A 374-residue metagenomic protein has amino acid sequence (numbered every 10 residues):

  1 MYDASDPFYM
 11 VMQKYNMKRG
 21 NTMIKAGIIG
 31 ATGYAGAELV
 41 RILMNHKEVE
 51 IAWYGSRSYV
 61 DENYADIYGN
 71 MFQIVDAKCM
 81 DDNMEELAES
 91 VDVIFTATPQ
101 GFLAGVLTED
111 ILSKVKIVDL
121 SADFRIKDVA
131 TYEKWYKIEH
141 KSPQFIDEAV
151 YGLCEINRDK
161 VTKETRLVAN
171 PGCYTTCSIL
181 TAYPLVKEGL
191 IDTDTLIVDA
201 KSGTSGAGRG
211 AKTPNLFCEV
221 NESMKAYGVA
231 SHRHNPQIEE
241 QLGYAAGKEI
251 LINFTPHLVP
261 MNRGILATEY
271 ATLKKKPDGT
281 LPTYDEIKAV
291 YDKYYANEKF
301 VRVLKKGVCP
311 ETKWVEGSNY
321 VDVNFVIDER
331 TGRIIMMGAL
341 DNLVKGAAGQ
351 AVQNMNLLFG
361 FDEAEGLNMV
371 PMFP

Functional and structural regions predicted by a protein language model:
Y2-E222, Y227-V229, V326-E329, V370-P374: N-terminal Rossmann-like NAD(P) cofactor-binding subdomain of oxidoreductases, focused on the glycine-rich
Y34, E148, T176-L180, V229-Q237 (+5 more regions): Conserved active-site and cofactor/substrate-binding residues in soluble primary-metabolism enzymes
V40, I179-V186, N235-E239, K288 (+3 more regions): Predominant activation on well-ordered alpha-helical scaffold segments within soluble catalytic domains
N45, Y244, L357-F361: Short, well-ordered loop/turn and helix-capping segments at boundaries between secondary-structure elements and domains
E48-S90, D194-A200, T204-M336: C-terminal substrate-binding/catalytic lobe of Rossmann-fold NAD(P)-dependent oxidoreductases
T175, K276-P277, D341: Short strand->helix junction
Y320-P374: NAD(P)-dependent Rossmann-like dehydrogenase/reductase catalytic/cofactor-binding core
